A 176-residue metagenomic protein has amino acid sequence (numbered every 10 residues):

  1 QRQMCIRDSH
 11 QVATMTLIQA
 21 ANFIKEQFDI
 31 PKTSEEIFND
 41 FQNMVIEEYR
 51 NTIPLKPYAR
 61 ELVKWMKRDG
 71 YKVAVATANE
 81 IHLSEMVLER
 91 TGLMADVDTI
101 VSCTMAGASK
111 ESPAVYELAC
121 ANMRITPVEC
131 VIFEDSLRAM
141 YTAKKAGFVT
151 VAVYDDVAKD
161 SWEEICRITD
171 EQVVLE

Functional and structural regions predicted by a protein language model:
R2-I6: Short, small-residue-biased leader/transition segments that mark boundaries at the very start of proteins
R7-A13: A short beta-strand-loop structural module common to alpha/beta enzyme folds
T16-I30, V87, A119-C120: Helix-loop "lid/cap" segments that line or gate small-molecule binding pockets
L17, L55, S112: Conserved donor sugar-nucleotide recognition element shared by glycan-biosynthetic enzymes
F23-E61, D69: Metal-dependent phosphoesterase signature
R50-P54, A78, A108: Short, flexible loop segments at the rims of nucleotide/cofactor-binding pockets, characterized by
L55, V73-A76, I132-F133: Conserved SAM-binding loop
K64-K67, E80-E176: Asp-based, Mg2+/Mn2+-dependent phosphohydrolase catalytic module
